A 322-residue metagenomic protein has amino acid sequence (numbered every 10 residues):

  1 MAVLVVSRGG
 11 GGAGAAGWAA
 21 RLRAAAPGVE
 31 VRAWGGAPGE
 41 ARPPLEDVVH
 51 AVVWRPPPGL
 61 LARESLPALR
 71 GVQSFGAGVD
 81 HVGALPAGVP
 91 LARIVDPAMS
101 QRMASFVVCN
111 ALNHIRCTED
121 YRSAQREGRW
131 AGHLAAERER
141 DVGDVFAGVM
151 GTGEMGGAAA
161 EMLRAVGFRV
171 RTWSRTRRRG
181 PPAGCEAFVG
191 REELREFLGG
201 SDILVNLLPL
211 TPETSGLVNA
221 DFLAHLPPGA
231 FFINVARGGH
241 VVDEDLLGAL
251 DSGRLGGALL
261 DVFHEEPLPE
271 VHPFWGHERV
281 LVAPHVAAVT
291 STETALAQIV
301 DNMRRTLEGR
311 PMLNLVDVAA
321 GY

Functional and structural regions predicted by a protein language model:
M1-H50: N-terminal glycine-/charge-rich "phosphate-binding" loop or analogous flexible N-terminal tail
E46-R126: Phosphate/diphosphate ligand-binding glycine-rich loop within oxidoreductases
A51-V53, S74, V205-N206, N234 (+2 more regions): Redox-cofactor binding/interface segments in oxidoreductases and associated redox assembly factors
L60-A68, G83-G88, L223-P228, A249-R254 (+1 more regions): Short, conserved loop/helix-junction motifs that constitute active-site signature segments in enzyme catalytic cores
R93, M99-F106, D120, A124 (+1 more regions): C-terminal helix-to-coil terminal segments
R122-A158: Glycine-rich NAD(P)-binding loop of Rossmann-like domains
A165-A183: NAD(P)-binding Rossmann-fold cofactor-contacting core
R177-P273: Rossmann-like adenosine-cofactor binding region
